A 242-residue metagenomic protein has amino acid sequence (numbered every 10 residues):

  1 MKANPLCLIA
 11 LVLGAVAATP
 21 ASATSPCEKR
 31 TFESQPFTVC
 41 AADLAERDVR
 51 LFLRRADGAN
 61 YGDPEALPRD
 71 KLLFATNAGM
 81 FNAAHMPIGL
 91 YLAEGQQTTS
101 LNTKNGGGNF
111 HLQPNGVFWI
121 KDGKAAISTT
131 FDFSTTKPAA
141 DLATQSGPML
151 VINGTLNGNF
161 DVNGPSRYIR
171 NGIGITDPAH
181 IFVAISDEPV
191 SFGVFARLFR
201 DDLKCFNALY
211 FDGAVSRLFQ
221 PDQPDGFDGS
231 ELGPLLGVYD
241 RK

Functional and structural regions predicted by a protein language model:
M1-P5: Positively charged n-region of N-terminal signal peptides that target proteins for export
C7-V16: Bacterial N-terminal signal peptides
T19-N109: Zymogen propeptides
D43-A45, W119-K124, I152-N153, I175-A179 (+1 more regions): Short acidic-glycine loop/turn motifs at beta-strand connectors
A56-A59, D132-T136, I185-P189: Short, solvent-exposed aromatic-acidic interface loops
M86-F160: Active-site-adjacent helix-turn-beta-strand microarchitecture at beta-sheet edges that either contains or buttresses
I88-G106, N159, N163-R170, I175-N207 (+1 more regions): Conserved, well-ordered active-site substructure
